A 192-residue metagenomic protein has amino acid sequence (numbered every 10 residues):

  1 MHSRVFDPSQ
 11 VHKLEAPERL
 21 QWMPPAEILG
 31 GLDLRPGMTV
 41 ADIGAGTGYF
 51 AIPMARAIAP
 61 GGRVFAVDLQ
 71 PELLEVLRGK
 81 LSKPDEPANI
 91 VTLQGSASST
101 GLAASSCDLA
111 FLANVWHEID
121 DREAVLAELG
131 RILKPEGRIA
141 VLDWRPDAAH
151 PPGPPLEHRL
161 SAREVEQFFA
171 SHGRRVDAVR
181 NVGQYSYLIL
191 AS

Functional and structural regions predicted by a protein language model:
S3-V5, S9-E18, P135-L190: C-terminal alpha-helical "lid/dimerization" subdomain adjacent to the S-adenosyl-L-methionine
R19-M38: Conserved alpha-helix/loop element of class I SAM-dependent methyltransferases that forms part of the SAM/SAH-binding
A41-I43, T47-S99: Class I SAM-dependent methyltransferase SAM/SAH-binding core
I43-G44, E118, R122, D177-V179: Glycine-rich phosphate-binding loops of nucleotide-dependent enzymes
I58-A59, I119-D120, L133-K134: Helix-to-beta-strand junctions that scaffold the AdoMet/dcAdoMet cofactor pocket in Class I SAM-dependent enzymes
S98-L109: A short acidic, Gly/Pro-enriched loop at the edge of an enzyme's catalytic core that lines a small-molecule cofactor
D108-D121: A short SAM/SAH-binding and catalytic strip from SAM-dependent methyltransferases
E123-R138: A short glycine-rich, Lys/Arg-flanked "PGG" loop and its adjoining helix->strand segment in the class I
